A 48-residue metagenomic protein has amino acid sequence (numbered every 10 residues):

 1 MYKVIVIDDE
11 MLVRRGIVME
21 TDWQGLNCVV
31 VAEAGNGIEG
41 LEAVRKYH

Functional and structural regions predicted by a protein language model:
M1-Y2, H48: His-Asp phosphorelay/catalytic-motif detector in bacterial-type signaling
Y2, M11-V31: Two-component/phosphorelay signaling modules centered on CheY-like receiver
I7-D8, A34: Conserved sequence signature across two-component system core domains
E10-M11, I38: Alpha-helix N-cap/helix-start capping motif
E33-H48: Acidic, metal-coordinating helix/loop segments flanking the phosphotransfer/catalytic sites of two-component signaling
